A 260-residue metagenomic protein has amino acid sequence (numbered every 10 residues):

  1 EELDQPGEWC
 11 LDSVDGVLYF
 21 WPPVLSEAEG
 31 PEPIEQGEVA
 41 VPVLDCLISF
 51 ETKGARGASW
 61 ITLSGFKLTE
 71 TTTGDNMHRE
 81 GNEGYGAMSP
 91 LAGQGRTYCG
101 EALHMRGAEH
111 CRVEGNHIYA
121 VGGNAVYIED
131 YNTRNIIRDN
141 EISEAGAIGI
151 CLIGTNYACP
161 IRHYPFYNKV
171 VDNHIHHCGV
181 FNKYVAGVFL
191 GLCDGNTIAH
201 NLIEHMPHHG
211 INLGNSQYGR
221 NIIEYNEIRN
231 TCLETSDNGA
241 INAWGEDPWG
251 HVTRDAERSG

Functional and structural regions predicted by a protein language model:
E1-G107, R112-G115, C159: Extracellular polysaccharide-degrading/modifying enzymes targeting complex plant/algal/animal polysaccharides
T72-H78, G100, G122-I128, G146-I153 (+4 more regions): Short glycine/acidic-rich loop motifs that flank beta-strands on beta-rich extracellular proteins
G84-G100, C159-C178, K183-V185, G245-G260: Surface-exposed acidic, glycine/proline-enriched linker/cap segments that occur as 15-30-residue helix-coil
R96, R106, Y119, D130-T133 (+7 more regions): Active-site-proximal structural scaffolding
L190-A240, W244-G260: Active-site neighborhood of glycoside hydrolase catalytic domains
